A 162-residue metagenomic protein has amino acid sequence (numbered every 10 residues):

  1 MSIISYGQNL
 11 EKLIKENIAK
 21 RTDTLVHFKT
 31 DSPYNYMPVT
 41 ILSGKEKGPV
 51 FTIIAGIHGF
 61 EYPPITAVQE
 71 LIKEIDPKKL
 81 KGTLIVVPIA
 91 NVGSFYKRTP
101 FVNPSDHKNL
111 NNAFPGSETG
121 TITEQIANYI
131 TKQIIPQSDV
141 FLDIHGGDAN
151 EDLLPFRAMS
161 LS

Functional and structural regions predicted by a protein language model:
I3-S162: Structured catalytic-domain cores with a bias toward divalent-metal coordination
